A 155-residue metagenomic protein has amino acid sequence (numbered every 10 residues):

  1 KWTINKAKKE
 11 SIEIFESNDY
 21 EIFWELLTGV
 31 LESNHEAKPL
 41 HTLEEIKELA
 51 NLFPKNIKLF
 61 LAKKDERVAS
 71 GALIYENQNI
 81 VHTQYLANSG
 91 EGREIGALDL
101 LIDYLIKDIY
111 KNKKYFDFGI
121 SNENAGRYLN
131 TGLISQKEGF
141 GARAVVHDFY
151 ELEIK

Functional and structural regions predicted by a protein language model:
K1-G92, I109, L152: A conserved beta-strand-loop-helix scaffold within acyl/acetyltransferase catalytic domains
T3, L105, L133: Aromatic/hydrophobic pocket-lining residues that form π-stacking "cages" and hydrophobic walls in ligand
N88-G96, N122-R127: Short, contiguous acidic/charged loop-to-helix segments that flank catalytic cores in large enzymes
R93-K107: Conserved acetyl-CoA-binding loop-helix of GNAT-fold acetyltransferases
K113-K155: Active-site/acyl-donor-binding loops of N-acyltransferases
